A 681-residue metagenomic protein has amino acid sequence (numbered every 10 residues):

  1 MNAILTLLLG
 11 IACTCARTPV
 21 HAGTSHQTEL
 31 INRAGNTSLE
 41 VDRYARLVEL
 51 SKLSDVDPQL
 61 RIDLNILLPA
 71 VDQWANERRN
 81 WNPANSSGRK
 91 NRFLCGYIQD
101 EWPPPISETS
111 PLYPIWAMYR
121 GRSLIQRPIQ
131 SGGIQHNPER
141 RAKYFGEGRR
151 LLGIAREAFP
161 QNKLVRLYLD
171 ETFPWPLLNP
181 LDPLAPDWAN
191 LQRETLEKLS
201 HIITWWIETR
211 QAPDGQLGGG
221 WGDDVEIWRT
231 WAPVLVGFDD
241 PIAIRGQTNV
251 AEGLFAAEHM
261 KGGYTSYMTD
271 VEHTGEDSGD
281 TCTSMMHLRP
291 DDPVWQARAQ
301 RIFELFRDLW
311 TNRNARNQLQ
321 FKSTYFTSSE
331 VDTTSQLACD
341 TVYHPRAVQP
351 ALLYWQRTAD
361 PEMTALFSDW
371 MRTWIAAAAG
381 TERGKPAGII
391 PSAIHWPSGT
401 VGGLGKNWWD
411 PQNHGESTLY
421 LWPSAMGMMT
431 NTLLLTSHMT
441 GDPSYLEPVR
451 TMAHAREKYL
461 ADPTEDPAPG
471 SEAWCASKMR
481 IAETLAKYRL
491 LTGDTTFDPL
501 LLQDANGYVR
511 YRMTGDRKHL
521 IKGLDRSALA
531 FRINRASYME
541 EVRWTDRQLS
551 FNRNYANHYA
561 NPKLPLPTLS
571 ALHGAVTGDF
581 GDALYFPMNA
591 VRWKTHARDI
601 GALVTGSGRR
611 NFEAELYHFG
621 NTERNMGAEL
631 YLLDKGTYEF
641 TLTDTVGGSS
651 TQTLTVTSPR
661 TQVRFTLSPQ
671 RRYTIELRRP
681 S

Functional and structural regions predicted by a protein language model:
N2-T14: Bacterial N-terminal signal peptides
L30, G35-R46, L50-L616, T641: Glycan-recognition and catalytic cores of secretory/periplasmic carbohydrate-active enzymes
A602-L603, A614-Y617, E629, Q652-L654 (+1 more regions): Beta-strand-rich interaction surfaces with strong enrichment in secreted/lumenal proteins
F619-G636: Surface-exposed beta-strand/loop patches in extracellular or lumenal glycoproteins
L633, T643-S649: Change "in extracellular beta-sheet-rich domains … of secreted and cell-surface proteins" to "in beta-sheet-rich domains
G636-F640, Y673: A short tyrosine-centered beta-strand micro-motif
L654-S681: C-terminal beta-strand-rich structural cap/linker in extracellular carbohydrate-active enzymes
